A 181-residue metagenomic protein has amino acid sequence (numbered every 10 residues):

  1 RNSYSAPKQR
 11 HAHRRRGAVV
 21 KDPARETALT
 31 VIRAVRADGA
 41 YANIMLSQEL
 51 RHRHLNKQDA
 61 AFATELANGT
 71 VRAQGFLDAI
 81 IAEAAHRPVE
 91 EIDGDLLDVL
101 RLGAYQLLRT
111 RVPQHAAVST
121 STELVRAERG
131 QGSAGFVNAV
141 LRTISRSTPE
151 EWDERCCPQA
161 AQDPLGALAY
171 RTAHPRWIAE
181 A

Functional and structural regions predicted by a protein language model:
R1-A181: Class I Rossmann-like S-adenosyl-L-methionine
